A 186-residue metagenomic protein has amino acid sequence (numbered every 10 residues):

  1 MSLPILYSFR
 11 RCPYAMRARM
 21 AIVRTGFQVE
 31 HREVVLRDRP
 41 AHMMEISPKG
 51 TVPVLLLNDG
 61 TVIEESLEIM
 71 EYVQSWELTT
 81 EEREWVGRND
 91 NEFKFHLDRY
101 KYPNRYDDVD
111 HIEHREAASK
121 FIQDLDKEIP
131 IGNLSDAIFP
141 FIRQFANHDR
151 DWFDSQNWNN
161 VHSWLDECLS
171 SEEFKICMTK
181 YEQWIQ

Functional and structural regions predicted by a protein language model:
M1-I122, D126-E128: GST-like domain detector, emphasizing the conserved glutathione-binding G-site in the N-terminal thioredoxin-like
H31, E81, I112-E116, D149-L165: Short alpha-helical "patches" and their helix-cap loops
E81, Q123-D126, F139-A146, L169: Catalytic cores of nucleotide-enabled group-transfer and carboxylate-activating enzymes in metabolic and assembly-line
E84-D90, A137, Q183-Q186: Amphipathic alpha-helical surface "interface" segments used for docking/oligomerization or membrane association within
L97, D154, I176-T179: Short, hydrophobic secondary-structure boundary micro-motifs
K127-L134, E172-M178: Surface-exposed helix-capping loop/turn segments at secondary-structure junctions
I131-D151, N157, H162: GST superfamily/GST-like fold recognition
N159-Q186: Long hydrophobic alpha-helical segments typical of transmembrane helices together with their membrane-interfacial
